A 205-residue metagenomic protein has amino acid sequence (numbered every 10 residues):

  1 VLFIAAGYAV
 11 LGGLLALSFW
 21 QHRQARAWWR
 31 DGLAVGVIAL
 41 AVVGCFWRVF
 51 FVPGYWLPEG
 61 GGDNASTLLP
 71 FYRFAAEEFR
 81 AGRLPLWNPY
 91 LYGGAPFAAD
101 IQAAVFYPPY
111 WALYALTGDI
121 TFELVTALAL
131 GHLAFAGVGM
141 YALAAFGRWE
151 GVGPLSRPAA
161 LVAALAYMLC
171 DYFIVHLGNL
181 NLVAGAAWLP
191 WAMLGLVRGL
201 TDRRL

Functional and structural regions predicted by a protein language model:
V1-F46: Start-transfer (signal-anchor) and selected internal transmembrane alpha helices of multi-pass inner/ER membrane
I4-Y8, L182-M193: Hydrophobic core segments of transmembrane alpha-helices in multi-pass, intramembrane catalytic enzymes
A5-L14, A127-Y141, A145: Selective detector of the "anchor" transmembrane alpha-helix that sits immediately C-terminal
Q21-R30, R148-L155, T201-R203: Membrane-interface helix-boundary motifs at transmembrane edges
G32-G36, A127, R157-L165, L205: Hydrophobic alpha-helical transmembrane segments
A41-M140, L165-A187: Membrane-interface coil-to-helix junctions
Y141-M168: Transmembrane-helix signature of polytopic, membrane-embedded enzymes that assemble or transfer cell-envelope glycans
A192-L205: Membrane-interface transmembrane helices that cradle and orient dolichyl/undecaprenyl
